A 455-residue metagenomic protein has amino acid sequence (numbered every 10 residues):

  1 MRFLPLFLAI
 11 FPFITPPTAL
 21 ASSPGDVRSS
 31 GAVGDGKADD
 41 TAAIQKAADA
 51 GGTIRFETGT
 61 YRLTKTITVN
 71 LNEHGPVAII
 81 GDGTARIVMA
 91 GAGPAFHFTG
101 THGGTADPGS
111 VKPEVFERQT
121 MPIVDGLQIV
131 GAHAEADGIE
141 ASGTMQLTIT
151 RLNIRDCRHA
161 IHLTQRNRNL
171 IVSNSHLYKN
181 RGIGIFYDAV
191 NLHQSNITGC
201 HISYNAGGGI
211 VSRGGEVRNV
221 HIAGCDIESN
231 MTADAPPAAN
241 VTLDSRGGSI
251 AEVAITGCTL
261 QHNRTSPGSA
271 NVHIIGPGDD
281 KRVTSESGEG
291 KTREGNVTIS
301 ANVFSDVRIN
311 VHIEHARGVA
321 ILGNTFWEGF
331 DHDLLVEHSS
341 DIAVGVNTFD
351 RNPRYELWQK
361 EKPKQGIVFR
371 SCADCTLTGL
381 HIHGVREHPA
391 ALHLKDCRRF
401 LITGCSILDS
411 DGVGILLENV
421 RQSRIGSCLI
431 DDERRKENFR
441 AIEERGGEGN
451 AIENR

Functional and structural regions predicted by a protein language model:
L4-P16: Bacterial N-terminal signal peptides
T18-A43: Right-handed parallel beta-helix/beta-solenoid
G31, T41, Q45, D49-G93 (+1 more regions): N-terminal extracellular ligand-recognition/capping segment immediately after the signal peptide
T53-F56, I67, V77-G81, F98-G100 (+4 more regions): Well-ordered beta-strand segments characteristic of repetitive beta-sheet solenoids
T64-V69, A90-V115, A132-A141, R155-L163 (+11 more regions): Extracellular beta-strand/beta-solenoid scaffold signature
L71-H74, G91, Q119, V124 (+30 more regions): Parallel beta-helix/beta-solenoid
G75-T84, F98-C157, A254-Q261, T378: Parallel beta-helix/beta-solenoid
